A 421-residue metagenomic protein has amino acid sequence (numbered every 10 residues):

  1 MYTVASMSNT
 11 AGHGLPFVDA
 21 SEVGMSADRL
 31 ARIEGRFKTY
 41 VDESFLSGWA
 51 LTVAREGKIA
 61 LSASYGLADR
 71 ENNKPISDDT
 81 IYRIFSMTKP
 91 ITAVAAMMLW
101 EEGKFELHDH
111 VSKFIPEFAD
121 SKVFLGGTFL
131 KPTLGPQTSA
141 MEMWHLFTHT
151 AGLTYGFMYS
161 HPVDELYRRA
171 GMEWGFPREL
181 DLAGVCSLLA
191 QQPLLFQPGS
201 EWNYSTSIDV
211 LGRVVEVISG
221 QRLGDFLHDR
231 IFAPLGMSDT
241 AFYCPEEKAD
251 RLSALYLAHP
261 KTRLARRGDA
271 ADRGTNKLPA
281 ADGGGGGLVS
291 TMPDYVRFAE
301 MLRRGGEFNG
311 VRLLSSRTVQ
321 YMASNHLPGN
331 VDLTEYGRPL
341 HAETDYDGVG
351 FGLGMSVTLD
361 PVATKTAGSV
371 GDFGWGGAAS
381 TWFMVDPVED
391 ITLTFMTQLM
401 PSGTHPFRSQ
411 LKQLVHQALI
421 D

Functional and structural regions predicted by a protein language model:
M1-V23, A27-D28, L419-D421: Basic/polar N-terminal segments that are highly enriched at the extreme N-terminus, encompassing both cleavable
V4, N9-P16, S121-A367: Short, surface-exposed loop or secondary-structure junction motifs that flank catalytic or metal-binding residues
V18-I84, K104-E106, D120-P132, H405 (+2 more regions): Short, conserved catalytic-motif segment at the N-terminal edge
S26, K89, T291: Short, conserved phosphate/pyrophosphate- and ester-handling motifs at nucleotide-, phospho-/glycolipid
A31-F37, L51, G57, R83-I115 (+3 more regions): Active-site SXXK
A60, F383-V385, D390-L399: Short, well-ordered beta-strand elements
S64-G66, D269-A270, T397: Short clusters of small/polar residues that mark proteolytic maturation junctions
A342, G354, V370-G371, G377-V385: Short glycine-rich, acidic/polar surface loops and turns
